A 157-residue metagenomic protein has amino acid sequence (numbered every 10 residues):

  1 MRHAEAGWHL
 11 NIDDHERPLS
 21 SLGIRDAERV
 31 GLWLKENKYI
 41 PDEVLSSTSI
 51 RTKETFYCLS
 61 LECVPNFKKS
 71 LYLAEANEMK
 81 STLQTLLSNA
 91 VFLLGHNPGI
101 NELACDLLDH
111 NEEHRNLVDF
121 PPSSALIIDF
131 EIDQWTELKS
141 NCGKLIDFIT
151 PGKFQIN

Functional and structural regions predicted by a protein language model:
M1-E78, N101, E112, F120-P121: Active-site-proximal alpha-helix that buttresses catalytic centers in soluble enzyme cores
P41-V64, D133-N157: Conserved histidine-centered catalytic loops in small-molecule metabolism enzymes
E78-L86: Short amphipathic alpha-helix with an adjacent loop that forms part of the alpha/beta core around
S88-G95: Generic beta-sheet signal
F92, A104-L117: Flexible, glycine-rich active-site loops centered on histidine and acidic residues that chelate a metal or position
G99-L107, K153-N157: Extended, charge-rich low-complexity interaction segments
E112-I146: Domain-level recognition of soluble alpha/beta enzyme cores, biased toward histidine phosphatases/phosphomutases
